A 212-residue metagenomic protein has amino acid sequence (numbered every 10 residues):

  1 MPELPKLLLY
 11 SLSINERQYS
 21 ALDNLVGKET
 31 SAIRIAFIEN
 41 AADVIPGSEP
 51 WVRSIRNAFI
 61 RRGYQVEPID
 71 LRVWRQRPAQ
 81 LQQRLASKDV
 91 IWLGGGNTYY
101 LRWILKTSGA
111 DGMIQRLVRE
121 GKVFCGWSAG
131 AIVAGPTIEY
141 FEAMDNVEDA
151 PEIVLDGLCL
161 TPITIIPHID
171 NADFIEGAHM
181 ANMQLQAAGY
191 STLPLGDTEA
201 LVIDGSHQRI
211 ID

Functional and structural regions predicted by a protein language model:
M1-V90: N-terminal beta1-alpha1 cap of cysteine-dependent amidohydrolase-like domains
K6-L9, G63-E67, G95-L101, T164-H168: Short, basic, glycine/proline-bearing loop/turn elements
Y10, Y19, Y64, Y99-Y100 (+2 more regions): Sequence-level detector for tyrosine residue identity
I14, A42, N97, I138 (+1 more regions): Short, glycine/serine-rich, charged loops/turns that create anion-binding and catalytic segments at active sites
Q18, D89, G95-N97, G205: Short N-terminal signal/transit or membrane-insertion segments and the immediately adjacent low-complexity/disordered
G94, R102-V123, G130-D212: Active-site-adjacent pocket-lining segments in enzyme domains
